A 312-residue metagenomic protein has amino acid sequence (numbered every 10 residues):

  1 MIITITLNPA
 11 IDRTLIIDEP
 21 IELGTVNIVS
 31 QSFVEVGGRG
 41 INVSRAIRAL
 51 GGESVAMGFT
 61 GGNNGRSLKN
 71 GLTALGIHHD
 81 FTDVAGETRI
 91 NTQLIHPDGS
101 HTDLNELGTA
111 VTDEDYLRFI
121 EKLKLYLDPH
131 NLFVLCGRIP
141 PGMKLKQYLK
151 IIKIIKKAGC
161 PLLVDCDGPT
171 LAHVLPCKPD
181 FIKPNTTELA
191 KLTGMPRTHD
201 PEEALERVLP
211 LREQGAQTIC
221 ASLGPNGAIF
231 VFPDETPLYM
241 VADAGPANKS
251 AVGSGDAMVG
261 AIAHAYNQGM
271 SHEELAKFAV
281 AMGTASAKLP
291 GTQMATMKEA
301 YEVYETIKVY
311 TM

Functional and structural regions predicted by a protein language model:
M1-M57, G65-S67, G245-A247, M312: Glycine-rich phosphate/adenosyl-contacting loop at the front of the ribokinase-like
T25, A49-N131, E302-M312: Conserved N-terminal subdomain of the carbohydrate kinase-like
D103-N105, H130-R138, D165, K183-T186: Short beta-strands and strand-loop turn motifs
T109-T112, I139-M143, T170-A172, G227-A228 (+1 more regions): Short, small-residue-enriched loops and turns at beta-alpha junctions that line or gate enzyme active sites
T112-I152, P161: Hydrophobic alpha-helical segments and helix pairs
L149-E235: Conserved phosphate/ATP/ADP-binding segment of small-molecule kinases
A172, P201-M312: Conserved phosphate-binding/catalytic region of the ribokinase-like
